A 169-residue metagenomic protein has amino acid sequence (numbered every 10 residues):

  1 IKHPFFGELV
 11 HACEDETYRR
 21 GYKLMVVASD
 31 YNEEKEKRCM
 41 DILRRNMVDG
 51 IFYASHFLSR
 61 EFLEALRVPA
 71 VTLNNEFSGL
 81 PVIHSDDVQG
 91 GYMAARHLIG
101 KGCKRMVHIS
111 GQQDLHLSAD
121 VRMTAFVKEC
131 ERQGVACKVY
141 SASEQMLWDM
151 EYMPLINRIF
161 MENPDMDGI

Functional and structural regions predicted by a protein language model:
I1-D15: N-terminal winged-helix
I1-K2, Y31-N32, L58, D114-L115 (+1 more regions): Glycine-/small-residue-rich active-site loops that bind phosphorylated ligands and cofactors
F5-E8, K35, E61-F62, A125: Phosphate- and divalent-cation-binding pockets in alpha/beta enzyme and binding domains that engage nucleotide-derived
G7, I51-A54, Y152: Short amphipathic alpha-helical surface micro-motifs
A12-Y22, R38, R44, A65-T72 (+1 more regions): Bacterial carbohydrate/catabolite-sensing allosteric modules
D15-R60: Central regulatory/effector-binding core of bacterial HTH transcription factors
